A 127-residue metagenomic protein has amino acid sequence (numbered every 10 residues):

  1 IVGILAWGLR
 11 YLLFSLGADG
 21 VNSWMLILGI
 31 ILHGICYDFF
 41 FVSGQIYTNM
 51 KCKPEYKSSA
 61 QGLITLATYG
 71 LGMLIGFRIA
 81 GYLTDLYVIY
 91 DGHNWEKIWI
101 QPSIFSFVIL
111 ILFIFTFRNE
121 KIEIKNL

Functional and structural regions predicted by a protein language model:
L5-D19: C-terminal ends and interior cores of transmembrane alpha-helices in multi-pass membrane transporters/permeases
S15-G29: Helix-loop junctions at membrane interfaces in 12-TM secondary transporters
S23, I35-S43, G70, L74: Hydrophobic transmembrane alpha-helices of Major Facilitator Superfamily
F39-K53: Intracellular juxtamembrane helix-capping segments at the cytosolic ends of symmetry-related transmembrane helices
C52-T65: Loop-to-transmembrane helix entry/capping segments in MFS-fold secondary transporters and related SLC/MFSD carriers
I64-A80: Glycine-rich segments within core transmembrane alpha-helices of 12-TM secondary carriers
G81-S106: A membrane-interface helix-boundary motif in multi-pass transporters
I98-L127: Multi-pass alpha-helical transporter architecture, strongest for 12-TM Major Facilitator/SLC carriers used
